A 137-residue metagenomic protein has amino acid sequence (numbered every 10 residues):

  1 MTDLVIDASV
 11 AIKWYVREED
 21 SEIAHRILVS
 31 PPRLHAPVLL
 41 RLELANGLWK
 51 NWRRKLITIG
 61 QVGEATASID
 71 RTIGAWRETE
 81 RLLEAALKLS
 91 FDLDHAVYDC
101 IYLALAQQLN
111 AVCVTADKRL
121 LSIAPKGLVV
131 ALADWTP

Functional and structural regions predicted by a protein language model:
M1-D3, H95, L103-P137: Acidic, PIN/NYN-like endoribonuclease modules and their adjacent C-terminal/linker elements
M1-L40, N51-E64, R119, T136-P137: Short, well-structured N-terminal submotif of metal-dependent ribonuclease cores
I23, E43, A85, S122-I123: Phosphate- and divalent-cation-binding pockets in alpha/beta enzyme and binding domains that engage nucleotide-derived
S30-P31, T72, L109, K126: Structured helix-beta-strand junction loops
L40-R41, Q61, A65, L82-A85 (+1 more regions): Short, conserved alpha-helical segments within structured domains
E43-L48, S68, A85-A86: A general alpha-helix detector
N46-R53, Q107-Q108: Short glycine/serine- and small hydrophobic-enriched flexible loop segments
R71-A116: Active-site neighborhoods of divalent-metal-dependent phosphate/nucleic-acid chemistry enzymes
